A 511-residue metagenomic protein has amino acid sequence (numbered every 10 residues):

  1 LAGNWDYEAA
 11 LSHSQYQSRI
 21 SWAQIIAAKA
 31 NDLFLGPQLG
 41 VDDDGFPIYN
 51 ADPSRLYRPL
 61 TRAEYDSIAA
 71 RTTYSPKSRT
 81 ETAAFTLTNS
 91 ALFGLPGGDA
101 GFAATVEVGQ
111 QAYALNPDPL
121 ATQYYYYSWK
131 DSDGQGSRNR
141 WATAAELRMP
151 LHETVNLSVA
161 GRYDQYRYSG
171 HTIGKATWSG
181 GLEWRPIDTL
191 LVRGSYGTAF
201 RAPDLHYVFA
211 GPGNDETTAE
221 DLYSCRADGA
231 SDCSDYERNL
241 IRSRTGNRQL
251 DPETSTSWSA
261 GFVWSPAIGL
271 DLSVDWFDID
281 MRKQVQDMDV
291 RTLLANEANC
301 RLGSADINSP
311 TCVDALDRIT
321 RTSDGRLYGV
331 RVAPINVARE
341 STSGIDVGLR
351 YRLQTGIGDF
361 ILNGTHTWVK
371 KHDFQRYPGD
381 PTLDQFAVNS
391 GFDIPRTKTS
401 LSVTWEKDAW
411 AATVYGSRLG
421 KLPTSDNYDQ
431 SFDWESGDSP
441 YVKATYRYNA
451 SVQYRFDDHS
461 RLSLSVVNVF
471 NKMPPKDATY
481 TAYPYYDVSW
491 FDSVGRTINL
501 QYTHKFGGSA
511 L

Functional and structural regions predicted by a protein language model:
L1-R138, R201-Q249, D275-T342, S390: Surface-exposed, low-complexity loop segments enriched in small/polar and acidic residues
L1-Y16, S21-I25, F102-Q111, Q135-R185 (+3 more regions): Surface-exposed extracellular loop regions of Gram-negative outer-membrane beta-barrel proteins
A2-D6, S90-G101, L151-V155, T189 (+6 more regions): Short loop/turn motifs that connect adjacent beta-strands in outer-membrane beta-barrel proteins
Y7-A9, A100-V106, L157-V159, W178 (+11 more regions): Transmembrane beta-strands of outer-membrane beta-barrel proteins
L11-R19, A91, V108-A114, G161-R167 (+11 more regions): Transmembrane beta-strands of outer-membrane beta-barrel pores
R79-F85, W141-L147, G161, A176-L182 (+6 more regions): Hydrophobic, lipid-facing positions within transmembrane beta-strands of outer-membrane proteins
N156, F277-D426: Gram-negative outer-membrane beta-barrel transporters
D271, R282, K370-K371, G416-D429 (+1 more regions): C-terminal beta-signal and adjacent terminal beta-strands/loops of Gram-negative outer-membrane beta-barrel proteins
